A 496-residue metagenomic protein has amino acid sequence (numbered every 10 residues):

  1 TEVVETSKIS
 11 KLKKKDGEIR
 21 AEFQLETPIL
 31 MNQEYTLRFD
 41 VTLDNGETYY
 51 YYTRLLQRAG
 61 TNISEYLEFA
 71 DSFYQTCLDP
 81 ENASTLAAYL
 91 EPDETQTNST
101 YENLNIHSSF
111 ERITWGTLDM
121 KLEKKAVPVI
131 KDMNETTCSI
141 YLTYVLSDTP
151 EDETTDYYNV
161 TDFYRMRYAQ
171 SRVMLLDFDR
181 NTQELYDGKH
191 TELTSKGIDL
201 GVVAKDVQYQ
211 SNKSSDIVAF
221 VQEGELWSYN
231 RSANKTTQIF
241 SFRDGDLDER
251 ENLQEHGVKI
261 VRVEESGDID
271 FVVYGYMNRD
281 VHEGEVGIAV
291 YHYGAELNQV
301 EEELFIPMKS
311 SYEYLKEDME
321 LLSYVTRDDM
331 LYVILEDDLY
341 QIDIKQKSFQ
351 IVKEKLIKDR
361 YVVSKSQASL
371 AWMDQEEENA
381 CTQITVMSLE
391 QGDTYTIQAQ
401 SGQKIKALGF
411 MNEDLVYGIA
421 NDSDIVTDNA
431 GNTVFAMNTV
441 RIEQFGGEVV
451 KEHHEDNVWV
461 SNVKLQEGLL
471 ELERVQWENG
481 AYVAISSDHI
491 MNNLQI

Functional and structural regions predicted by a protein language model:
T1, E34-L118, L193-K235, F242-D244 (+10 more regions): Core segments of small alpha/beta cavity-forming domains
E2-K14, E22-L37, S109-T154, G257-E265: Surface-exposed, charged secondary-structure patches
L56, D177-D187, E455-W459: Short, solvent-exposed aromatic-acidic interface loops
E153-D177, G287-E296, S486-N493: A short, surface-exposed beta-strand/turn
Y157-F163, E336, C381, Q403-K404: Short, surface-exposed coil-to-beta transition loops
F178, T236-D244, Q299-M308, Q350-K355 (+2 more regions): Beta-propeller fold detector
R231-N234, G294-E296, D343-K347, S388-Q391 (+1 more regions): Short loop/turn segments that connect beta-strands within beta-propeller blades
N379, Q383-V386, T394-G468, E473 (+1 more regions): Extended, charge-rich low-complexity regions and/or helical-solenoid scaffolds
